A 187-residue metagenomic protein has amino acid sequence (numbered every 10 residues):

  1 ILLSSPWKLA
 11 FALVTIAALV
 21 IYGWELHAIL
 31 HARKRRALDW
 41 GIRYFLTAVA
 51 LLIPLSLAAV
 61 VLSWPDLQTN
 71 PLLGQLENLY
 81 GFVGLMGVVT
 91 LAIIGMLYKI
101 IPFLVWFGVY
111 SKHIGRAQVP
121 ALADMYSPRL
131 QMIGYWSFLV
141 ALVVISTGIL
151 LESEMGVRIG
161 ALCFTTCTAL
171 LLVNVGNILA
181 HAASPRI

Functional and structural regions predicted by a protein language model:
I1-I187: Hydrophobic alpha-helical transmembrane segments of multi-pass integral membrane proteins
